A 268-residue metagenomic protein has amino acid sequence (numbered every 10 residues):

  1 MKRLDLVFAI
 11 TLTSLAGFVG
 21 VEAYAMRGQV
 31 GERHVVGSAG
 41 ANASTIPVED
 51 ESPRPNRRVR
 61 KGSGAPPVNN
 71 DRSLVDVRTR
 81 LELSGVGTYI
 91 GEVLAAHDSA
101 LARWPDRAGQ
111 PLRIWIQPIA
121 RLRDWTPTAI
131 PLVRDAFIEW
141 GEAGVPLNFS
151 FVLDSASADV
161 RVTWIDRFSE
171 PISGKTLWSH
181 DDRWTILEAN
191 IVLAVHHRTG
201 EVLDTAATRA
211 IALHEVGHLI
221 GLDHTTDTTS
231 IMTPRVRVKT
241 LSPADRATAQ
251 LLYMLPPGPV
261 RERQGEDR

Functional and structural regions predicted by a protein language model:
K2-T45, W178-A207, D223-R268: Metalloprotease/metallohydrolase-associated module, dominated by Zn2+-dependent proteases
D5-W125: Disordered inhibitory propeptide/activation segment of secreted metzincin zinc metalloprotease zymogens, centered on
V68, S84, R123-D135, V202-I211 (+2 more regions): Soluble non-cytosolic domains of exported or imported proteins
Y89-G91, A95, R121-T126, S169-S173 (+2 more regions): Short, solvent-exposed loop/turn elements at domain surfaces
D106-Q110, A156, T185-L187, T226: A short, polar/charged loop/turn motif at coil->beta-strand junctions and beta-hairpin connectors
I114, W140, H214-G217, M232 (+1 more regions): Buried hydrophobic packing residues in well-ordered domains
I116-P118, W164, A194-V195, P234: Pocket-edge structural micro-motifs
P127-E215, L219: Metzincin-family zinc-dependent endopeptidase catalytic domain
